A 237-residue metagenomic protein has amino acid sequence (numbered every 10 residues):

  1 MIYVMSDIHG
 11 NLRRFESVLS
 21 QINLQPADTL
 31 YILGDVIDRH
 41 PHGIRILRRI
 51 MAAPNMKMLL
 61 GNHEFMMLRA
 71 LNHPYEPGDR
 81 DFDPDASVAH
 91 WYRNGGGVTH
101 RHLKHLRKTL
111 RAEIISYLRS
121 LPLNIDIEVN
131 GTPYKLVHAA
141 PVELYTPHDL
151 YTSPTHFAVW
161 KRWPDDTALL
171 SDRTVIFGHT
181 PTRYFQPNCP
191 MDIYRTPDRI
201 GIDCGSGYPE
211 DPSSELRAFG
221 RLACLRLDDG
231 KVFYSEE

Functional and structural regions predicted by a protein language model:
M1-R49, A53: N-terminal active-site segment of His-dependent metallophosphoesterases
V4, I32, M58-L59, K135 (+2 more regions): Residue-level marker for buried hydrophobic side chains located in beta-strands that build the well-ordered beta-sheet
D7, G34-D35, G61-N62, H179 (+1 more regions): Active-site glycine-centered loops adjacent to acidic/histidine catalytic or metal-binding residues that shape
H9-G10, D38, F65, P141 (+2 more regions): Short, glycine/acidic-enriched loop or turn micro-motifs at the edges of active sites
R39, M58, V175, R199-D203 (+2 more regions): Conserved beta-strand scaffold positions in the cores of enzyme catalytic domains, especially in NTP/NDP-utilizing
G43-L47, M51-D126, A158: Active-site neighborhood of divalent metal-dependent phosphoester bond hydrolases
R93-G201, G205-A218: Acidic, His/Gly-enriched loop-helix segments that form or flank divalent-metal centers in metallo-dependent hydrolases
G220-E237: Short, basic/aromatic-enriched C-terminal tail that caps enzymatic domains
